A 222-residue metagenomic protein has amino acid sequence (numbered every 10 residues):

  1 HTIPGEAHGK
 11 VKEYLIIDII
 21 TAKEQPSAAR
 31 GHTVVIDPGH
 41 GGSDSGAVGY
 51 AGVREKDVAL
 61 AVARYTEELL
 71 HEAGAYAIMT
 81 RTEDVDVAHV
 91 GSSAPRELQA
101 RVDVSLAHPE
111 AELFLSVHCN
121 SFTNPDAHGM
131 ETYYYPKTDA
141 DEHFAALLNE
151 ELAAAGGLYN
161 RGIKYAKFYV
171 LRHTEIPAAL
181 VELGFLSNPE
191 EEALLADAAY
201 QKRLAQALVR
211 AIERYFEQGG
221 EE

Functional and structural regions predicted by a protein language model:
H1, A155-N160: Short secondary-structure junctions
H1-V11: Periplasmic N-terminal soluble interaction domains immediately after the signal peptide in Gram-negative
I3, R101-V102, Y165-K167: Short beta-alpha junctions and helix-cap segments that line functional grooves
G9-V11, T21-A146, E150, A154: Catalytic-core regions of hydrolytic enzymes
I17-D18: Intrinsically disordered, low-complexity polar regions and short flexible loop motifs
T123, Y159-E222: Active-site-adjacent mobile loop/cap segments within catalytic or ligand-binding domains
